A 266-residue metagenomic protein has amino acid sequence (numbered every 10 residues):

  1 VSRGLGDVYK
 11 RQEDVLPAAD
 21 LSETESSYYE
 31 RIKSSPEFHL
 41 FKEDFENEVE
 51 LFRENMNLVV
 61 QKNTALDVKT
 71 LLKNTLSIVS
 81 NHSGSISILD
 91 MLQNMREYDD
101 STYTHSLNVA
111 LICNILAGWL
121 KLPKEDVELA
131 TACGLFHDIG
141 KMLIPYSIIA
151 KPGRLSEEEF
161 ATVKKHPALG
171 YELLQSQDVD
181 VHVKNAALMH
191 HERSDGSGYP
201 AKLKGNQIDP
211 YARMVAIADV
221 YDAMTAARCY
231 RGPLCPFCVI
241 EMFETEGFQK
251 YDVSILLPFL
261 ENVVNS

Functional and structural regions predicted by a protein language model:
V1-Q12: Single conserved hydrophobic/aromatic residue that forms the stacking wall/gate of nucleotide- or nucleobase-binding
R11-S35: Intrinsically disordered, low-complexity linkers and terminal tails enriched in Pro/Gly and often acidic or mixed-charge
Y28-K164, Y171-Q177, H182: Acidic/His-rich, divalent-metal-binding segments that scaffold phosphate/diphosphate chemistry
V109, L129-P145, L155, A161-L257: Alpha-helical scaffolding flanking metal-ion-dependent phosphate/phosphodiester catalytic sites
F248, V264-S266: Conserved alpha-helical "signature site" that marks functionally important helical segments or helix/loop junctions
F259-V263: Alpha-helical interaction/regulatory segments in DNA maintenance proteins
